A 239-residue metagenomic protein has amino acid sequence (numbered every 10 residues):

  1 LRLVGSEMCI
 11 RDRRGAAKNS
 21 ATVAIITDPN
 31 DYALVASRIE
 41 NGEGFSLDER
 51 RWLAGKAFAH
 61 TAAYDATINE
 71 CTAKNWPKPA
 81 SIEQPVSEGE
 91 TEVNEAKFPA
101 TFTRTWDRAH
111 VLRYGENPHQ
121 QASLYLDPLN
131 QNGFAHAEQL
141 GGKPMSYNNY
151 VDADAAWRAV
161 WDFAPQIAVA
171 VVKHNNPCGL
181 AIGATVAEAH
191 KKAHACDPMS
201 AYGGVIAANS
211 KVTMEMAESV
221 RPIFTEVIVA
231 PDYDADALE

Functional and structural regions predicted by a protein language model:
L1-G5, I10: Single conserved hydrophobic/aromatic residue that forms the stacking wall/gate of nucleotide- or nucleobase-binding
M8-C9, N19, N30-Y233, A237-E239: Active-site loops and adjacent core secondary-structure elements that bind or stabilize anionic groups
R13: Class I SAM-dependent methyltransferase SAM-binding "motif I" and its flanking Rossmann-like core
A16: Short active-site loop/helix that positions an aromatic residue
